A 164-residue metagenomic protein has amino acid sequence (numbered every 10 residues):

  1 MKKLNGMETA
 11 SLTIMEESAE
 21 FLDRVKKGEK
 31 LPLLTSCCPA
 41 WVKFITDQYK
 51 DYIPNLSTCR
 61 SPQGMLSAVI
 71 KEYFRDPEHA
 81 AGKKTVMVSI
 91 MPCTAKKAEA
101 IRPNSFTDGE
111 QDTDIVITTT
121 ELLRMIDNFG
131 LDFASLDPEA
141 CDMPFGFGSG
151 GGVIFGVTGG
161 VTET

Functional and structural regions predicted by a protein language model:
M1-T164: Iron-sulfur-associated redox domains of electron-transfer enzymes in respiratory and anaerobic energy metabolism
